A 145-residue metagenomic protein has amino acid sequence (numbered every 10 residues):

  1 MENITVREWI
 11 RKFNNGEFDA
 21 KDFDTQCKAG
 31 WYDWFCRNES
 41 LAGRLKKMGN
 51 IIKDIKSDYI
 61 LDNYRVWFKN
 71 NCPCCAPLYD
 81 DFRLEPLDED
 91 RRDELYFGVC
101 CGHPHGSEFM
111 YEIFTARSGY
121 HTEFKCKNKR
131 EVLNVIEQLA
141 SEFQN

Functional and structural regions predicted by a protein language model:
M1, N15, Y120-K127: Short, exposed beta-strand "edge-strand" segments with a Pro/Gly-rich flavor and a Y/T-containing core
E2-D62, K69-P73: Acidic, Ser/Pro/Thr-rich low-complexity regulatory regions and the short amphipathic helical interaction modules they
N14-D19, A76, D88, A140: A subset of signal/propeptide-processing and intrinsically disordered low-complexity segments in secreted/extracellular
Q26, R92, S107, V132-N134: Residues in flexible loops and secondary-structure boundaries
F35-N50, Y64-K125: Acidic, low-complexity, intrinsically disordered interaction modules
K127-F143: A short, charged, amphipathic alpha-helix used as a generic interaction element across diverse proteins
